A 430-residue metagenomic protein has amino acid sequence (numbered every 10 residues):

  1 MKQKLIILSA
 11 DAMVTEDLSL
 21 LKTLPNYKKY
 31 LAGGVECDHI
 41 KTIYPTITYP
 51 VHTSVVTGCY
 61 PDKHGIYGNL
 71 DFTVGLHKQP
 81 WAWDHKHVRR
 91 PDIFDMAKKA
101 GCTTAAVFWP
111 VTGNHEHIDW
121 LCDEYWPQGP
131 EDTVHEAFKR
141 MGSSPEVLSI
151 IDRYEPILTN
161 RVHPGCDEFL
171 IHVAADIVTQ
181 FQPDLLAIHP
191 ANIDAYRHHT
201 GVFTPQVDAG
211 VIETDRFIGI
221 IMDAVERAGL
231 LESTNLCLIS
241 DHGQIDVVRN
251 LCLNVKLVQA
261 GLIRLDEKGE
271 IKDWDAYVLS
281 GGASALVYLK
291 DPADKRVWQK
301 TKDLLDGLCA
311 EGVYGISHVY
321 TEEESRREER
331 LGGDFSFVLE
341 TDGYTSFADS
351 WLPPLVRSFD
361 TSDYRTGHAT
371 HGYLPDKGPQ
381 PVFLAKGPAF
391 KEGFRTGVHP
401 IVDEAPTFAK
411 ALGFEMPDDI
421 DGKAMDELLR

Functional and structural regions predicted by a protein language model:
K2-E16, K29-Y30, V55, A97 (+8 more regions): Beta-strand elements within well-structured catalytic alpha/beta cores of enzymes that handle phosphate/sulfate esters
Q3, L24-P25, P50, V88-D95 (+6 more regions): A structural signal for well-ordered alpha-helical segments within the folded catalytic domains of diverse enzymes
T15-D17, Y49, T112-D119, D194-H198 (+5 more regions): Short catalytic/ligand-binding loop motif for oxyanion handling, primarily in non-cytosolic enzymes, centered on
L18-D62, A105: Short, structured active-site-proximal loop/turn typified by the sulfatase FGly-forming signature C/S-X-P-X-R
H39, T103-F108, L185-H189, L238 (+2 more regions): A structural signal for short, well-ordered beta-strand segments and their strand-loop junctions that often border
Y60-G201, L289, K300, D306-A310 (+1 more regions): His/Asp/Glu-rich, glycine-adjacent segments that coordinate divalent cations and/or stabilize oxyanion chemistry on
D71, G75-K86, R90, D95 (+3 more regions): Secreted, luminal/periplasmic, and some membrane-associated catalytic domains that remodel anionic oxygen-ester
L262, D266-R296, T366-A411: Substrate-binding rim/cap in mid-to-C-terminal beta-strand-loop elements of soluble/periplasmic
